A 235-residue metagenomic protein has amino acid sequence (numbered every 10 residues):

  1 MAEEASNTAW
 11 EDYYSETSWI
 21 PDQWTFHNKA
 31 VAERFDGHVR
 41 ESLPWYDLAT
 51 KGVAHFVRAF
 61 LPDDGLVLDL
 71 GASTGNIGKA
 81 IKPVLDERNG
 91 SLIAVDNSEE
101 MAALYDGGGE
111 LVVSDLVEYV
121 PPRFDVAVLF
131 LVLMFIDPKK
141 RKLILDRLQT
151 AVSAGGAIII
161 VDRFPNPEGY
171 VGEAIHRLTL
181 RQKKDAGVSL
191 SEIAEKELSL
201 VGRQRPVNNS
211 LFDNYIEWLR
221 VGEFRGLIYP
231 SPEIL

Functional and structural regions predicted by a protein language model:
T17-T50: Class I SAM-dependent methyltransferase Rossmann-like catalytic core, especially the SAM/SAH-binding loop
W45-D63: Conserved alpha-helix/loop element of class I SAM-dependent methyltransferases that forms part of the SAM/SAH-binding
L68, S73-E118: Class I SAM-dependent methyltransferase SAM/SAH-binding core
V128: A conserved beta-strand element that flanks and buttresses the S-adenosyl-L-methionine
K142-A154: A short glycine-rich, Lys/Arg-flanked "PGG" loop and its adjoining helix->strand segment in the class I
G155-R163: Conserved beta-strand signature within the Rossmann-like core of class I S-adenosyl-L-methionine
R163-L211: C-terminal alpha-helical "lid/dimerization" subdomain adjacent to the S-adenosyl-L-methionine
I216-L235: Core SAM-dependent methyltransferase catalytic element
